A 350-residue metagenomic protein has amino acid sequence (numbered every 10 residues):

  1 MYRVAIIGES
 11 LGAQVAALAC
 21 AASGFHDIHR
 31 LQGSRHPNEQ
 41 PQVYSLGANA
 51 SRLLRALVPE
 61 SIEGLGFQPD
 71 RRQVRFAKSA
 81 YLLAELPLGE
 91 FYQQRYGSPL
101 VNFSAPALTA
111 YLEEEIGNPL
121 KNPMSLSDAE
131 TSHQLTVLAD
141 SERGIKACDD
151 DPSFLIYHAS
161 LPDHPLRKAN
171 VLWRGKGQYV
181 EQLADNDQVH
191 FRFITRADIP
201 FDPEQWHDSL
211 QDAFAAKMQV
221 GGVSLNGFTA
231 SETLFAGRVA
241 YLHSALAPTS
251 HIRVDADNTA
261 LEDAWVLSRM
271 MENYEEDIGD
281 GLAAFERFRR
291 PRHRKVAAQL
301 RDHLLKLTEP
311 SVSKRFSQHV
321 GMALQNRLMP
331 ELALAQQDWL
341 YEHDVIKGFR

Functional and structural regions predicted by a protein language model:
M1-Y2, E63-G64, R269-R350: C-terminal helical "tail/cap" subdomain of flavin- and related membrane-associated enzymes
Y2-V4, G47-L166, D198-P200, I346-R350: Conserved N-terminal helical subregion
V4-I6, I28: Conserved hydrophobic helix-helix packing surfaces used for dimerization/oligomerization
I6-S23, S224-K306: Conserved mid-domain beta->alpha element of the FAD-binding
A21-Q42: Glycine-rich FAD pyrophosphate-binding loop
G64-G66, W206-S224, I278-A284, V296-A297: Acidic/histidine metal-binding catalytic segments
A84-L86, F91-Y96, S104, P162-A230: Conserved FAD/dinucleotide-binding core of flavoprotein oxidoreductases
H158, Q178-E181, L246-A247: Histidine-centered metal-chelating micro-motifs
